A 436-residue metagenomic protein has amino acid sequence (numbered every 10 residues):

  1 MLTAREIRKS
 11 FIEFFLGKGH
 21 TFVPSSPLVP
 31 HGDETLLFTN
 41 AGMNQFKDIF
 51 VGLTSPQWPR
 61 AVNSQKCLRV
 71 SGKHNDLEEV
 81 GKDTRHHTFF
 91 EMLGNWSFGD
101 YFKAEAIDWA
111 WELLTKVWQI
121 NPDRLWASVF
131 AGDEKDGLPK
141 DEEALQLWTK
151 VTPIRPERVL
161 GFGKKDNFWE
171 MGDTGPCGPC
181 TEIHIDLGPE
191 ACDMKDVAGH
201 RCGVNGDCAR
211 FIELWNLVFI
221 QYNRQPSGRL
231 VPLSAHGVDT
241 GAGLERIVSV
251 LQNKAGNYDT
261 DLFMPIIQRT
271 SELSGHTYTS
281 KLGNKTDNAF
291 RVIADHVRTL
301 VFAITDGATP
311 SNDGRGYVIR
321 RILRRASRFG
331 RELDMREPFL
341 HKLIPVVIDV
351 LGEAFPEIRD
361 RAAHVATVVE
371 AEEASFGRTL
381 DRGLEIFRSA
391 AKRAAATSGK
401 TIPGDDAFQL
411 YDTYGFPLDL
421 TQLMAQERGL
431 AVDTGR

Functional and structural regions predicted by a protein language model:
M1-I319, R324, R328-L333: Alpha-helical segments
W111, V248, V301, S327-R331 (+6 more regions): Amphipathic alpha-helical segments within well-ordered protein domains
G243-R246, F339, L343-I344, T379: Mobile "lid/hinge" segments at catalytic clefts and subdomain interfaces of large enzymes
D261, P310-Y317, P338-H341, D405 (+2 more regions): Short, solvent-exposed positions on alpha-helices
T277-T279, F355-F376: Long, non-coiled-coil amphipathic alpha-helical linker/lever segments that couple catalytic cores to other domains
I293, V297, I319, L323-A326 (+4 more regions): Short amphipathic alpha-helical coiled-coil/interface segments
R321, G330-E357: Structured, non-catalytic alpha/beta "coupling" segments that mediate domain-domain communication and provide generic
E332-L333, E337, E373-R436: Extended, domain-scale alpha-helical bundle/helix-rich regions
